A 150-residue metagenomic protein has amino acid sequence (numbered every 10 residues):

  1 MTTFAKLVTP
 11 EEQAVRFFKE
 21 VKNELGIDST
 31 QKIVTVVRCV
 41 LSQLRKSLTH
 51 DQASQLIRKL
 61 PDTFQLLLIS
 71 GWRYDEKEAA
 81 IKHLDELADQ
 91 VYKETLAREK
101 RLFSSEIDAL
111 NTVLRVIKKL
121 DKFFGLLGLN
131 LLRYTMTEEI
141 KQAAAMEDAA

Functional and structural regions predicted by a protein language model:
M1-K19, N23, A143-A150: Intrinsic N-terminal pre-sequences and regulatory tails
M1-K6, K22-S29, Y74-K77, R101-S105: A ubiquitous short alpha-helical element
T2-T3, T9, T30, T35 (+5 more regions): Residue-identity detector for threonine
F4, F17-F18, F64, F103 (+1 more regions): Phenylalanine-focused residue identity feature
T9, K46-A80, F124-A150: Extended intrinsically disordered, low-complexity coil regions enriched in Ser, Thr, Gly, Ala and often Pro
P10-D28, V36-S42, K82-F103: Short, flexible domain-boundary/linker segments around small modular repeats
G26-C39, R45-S54, R101-N130, A143-A144: Short, low-complexity cationic-aromatic patches
L67-L126: Short, solvent-exposed interaction modules
